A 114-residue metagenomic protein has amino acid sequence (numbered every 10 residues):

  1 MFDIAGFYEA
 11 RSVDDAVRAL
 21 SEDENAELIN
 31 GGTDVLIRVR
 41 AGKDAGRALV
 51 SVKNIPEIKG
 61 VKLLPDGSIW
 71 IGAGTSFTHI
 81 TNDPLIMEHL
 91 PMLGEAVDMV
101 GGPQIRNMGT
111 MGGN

Functional and structural regions predicted by a protein language model:
M1-N114: C-terminal structural segment of proteins
